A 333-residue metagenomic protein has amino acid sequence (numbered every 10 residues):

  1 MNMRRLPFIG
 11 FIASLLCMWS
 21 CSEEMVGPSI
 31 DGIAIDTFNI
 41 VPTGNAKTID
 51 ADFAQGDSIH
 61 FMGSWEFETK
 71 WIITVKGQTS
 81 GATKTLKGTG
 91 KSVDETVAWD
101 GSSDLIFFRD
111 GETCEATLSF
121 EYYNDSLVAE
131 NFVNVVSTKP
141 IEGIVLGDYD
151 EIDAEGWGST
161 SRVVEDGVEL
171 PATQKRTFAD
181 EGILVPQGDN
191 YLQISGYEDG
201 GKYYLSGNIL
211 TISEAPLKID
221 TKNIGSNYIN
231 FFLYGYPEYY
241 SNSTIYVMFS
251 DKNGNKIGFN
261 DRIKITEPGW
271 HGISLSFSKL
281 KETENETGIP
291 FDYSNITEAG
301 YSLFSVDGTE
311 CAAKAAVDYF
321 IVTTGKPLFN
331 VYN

Functional and structural regions predicted by a protein language model:
M1-I9: Bacterial N-terminal signal peptides that target proteins for export
C17-S20: C-terminal motif of bacterial Sec signal peptides marking the signal peptidase cleavage site
S22-T96, S102-E115, Y122-R162, N333: Acidic/polar, low-complexity intrinsically disordered N-terminal segments immediately downstream of a Sec signal
E68, R109-E115, I224-S226, W270 (+1 more regions): Extracellular Ig-like/FN3 beta-sandwich strand-entry sites
D94-S102, H271-S278: Exposed aromatic-hydrophobic patches
T113-F120, N230-F231, S274-F320: Extracellular beta-strand ligand-recognition surfaces/modules
P140, Y203-T287, C311-A316, L328-F329: Extracellular ligand-binding interfaces
A172-L210: Short carbohydrate-recognition loop motifs
